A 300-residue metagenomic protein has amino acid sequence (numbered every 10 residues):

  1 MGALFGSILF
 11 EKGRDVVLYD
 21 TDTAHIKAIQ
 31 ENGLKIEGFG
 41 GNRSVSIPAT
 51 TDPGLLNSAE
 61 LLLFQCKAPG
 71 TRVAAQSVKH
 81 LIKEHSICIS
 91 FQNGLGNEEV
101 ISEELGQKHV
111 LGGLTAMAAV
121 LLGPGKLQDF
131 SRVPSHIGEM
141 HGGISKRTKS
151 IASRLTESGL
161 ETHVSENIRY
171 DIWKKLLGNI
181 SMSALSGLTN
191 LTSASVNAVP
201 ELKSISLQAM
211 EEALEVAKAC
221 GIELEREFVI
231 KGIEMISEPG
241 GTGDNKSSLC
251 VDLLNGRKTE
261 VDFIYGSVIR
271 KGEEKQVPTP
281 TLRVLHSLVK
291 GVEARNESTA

Functional and structural regions predicted by a protein language model:
M1-G41: NAD(P)+-binding Rossmann beta1-loop-alpha1 motif at the extreme N-terminus of oxidoreductases
S7, E11, Q76-H80, E103 (+2 more regions): Short, well-ordered alpha-helices that flank and scaffold nucleotide-derived cofactor binding pockets
D15, K35, E161, E223 (+1 more regions): Residue-level detector of anion-binding/catalytic polar loops
Y19, G41-K126: Rossmann-like NAD(P)(H) cofactor-binding subdomain of soluble oxidoreductases
H80-L81, E103-H109, K126-S181, L185-E227: Internal alpha-helical scaffold of NAD(P)-dependent oxidoreductase catalytic cores
E157, L207-A300: NAD(P)-dependent Rossmann-like dehydrogenase/reductase catalytic/cofactor-binding core
